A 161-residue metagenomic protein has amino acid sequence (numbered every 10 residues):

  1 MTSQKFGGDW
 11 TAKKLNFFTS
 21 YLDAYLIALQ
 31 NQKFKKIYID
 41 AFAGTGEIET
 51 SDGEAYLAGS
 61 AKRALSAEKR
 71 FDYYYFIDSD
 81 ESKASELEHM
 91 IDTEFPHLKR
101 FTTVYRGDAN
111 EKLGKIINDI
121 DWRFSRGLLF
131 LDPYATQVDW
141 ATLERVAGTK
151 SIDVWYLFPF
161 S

Functional and structural regions predicted by a protein language model:
M1-K14: Basic, amphipathic N-terminal segments that precede the first structured/catalytic domain
N16-K115: SAM cofactor-binding core of SAM-dependent methyltransferases, primarily the Rossmann-like beta-alpha-beta module
A67-K69, V146-S151: Short, conserved loop/helix-junction motifs that constitute active-site signature segments in enzyme catalytic cores
A109-E111, P133-T136, P159-S161: Short acidic/polar capping segments at secondary-structure boundaries
K112-W122, E144: Short amphipathic alpha-helix with an adjacent loop that forms part of the alpha/beta core around
D121, S125-Q137: A short SAM/SAH-binding and catalytic strip from SAM-dependent methyltransferases
A135-G148: A short, conserved alpha-helix within the catalytic core of class I
K150-S161: Conserved beta-strand signature within the Rossmann-like core of class I S-adenosyl-L-methionine
